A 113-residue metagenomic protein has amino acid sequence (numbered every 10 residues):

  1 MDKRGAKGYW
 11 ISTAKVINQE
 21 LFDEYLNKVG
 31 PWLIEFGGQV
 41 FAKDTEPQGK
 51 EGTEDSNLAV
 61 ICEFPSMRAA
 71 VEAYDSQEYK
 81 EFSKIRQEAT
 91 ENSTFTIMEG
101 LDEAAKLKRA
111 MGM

Functional and structural regions predicted by a protein language model:
M1-A59, P65-D75, E99-M113: Short S/T/G/P-rich N-terminal loop/turn motif that feeds into the first structured element of a domain
Y79-T96: Short arginine-rich
